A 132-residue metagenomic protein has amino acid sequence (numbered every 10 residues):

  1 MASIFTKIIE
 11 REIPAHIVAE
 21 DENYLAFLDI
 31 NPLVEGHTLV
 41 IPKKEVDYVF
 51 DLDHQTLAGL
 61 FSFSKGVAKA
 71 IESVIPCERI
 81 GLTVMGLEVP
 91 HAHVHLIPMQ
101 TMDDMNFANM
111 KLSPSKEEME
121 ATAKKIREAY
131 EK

Functional and structural regions predicted by a protein language model:
M1-K132: HIT superfamily nucleotide-processing domains
